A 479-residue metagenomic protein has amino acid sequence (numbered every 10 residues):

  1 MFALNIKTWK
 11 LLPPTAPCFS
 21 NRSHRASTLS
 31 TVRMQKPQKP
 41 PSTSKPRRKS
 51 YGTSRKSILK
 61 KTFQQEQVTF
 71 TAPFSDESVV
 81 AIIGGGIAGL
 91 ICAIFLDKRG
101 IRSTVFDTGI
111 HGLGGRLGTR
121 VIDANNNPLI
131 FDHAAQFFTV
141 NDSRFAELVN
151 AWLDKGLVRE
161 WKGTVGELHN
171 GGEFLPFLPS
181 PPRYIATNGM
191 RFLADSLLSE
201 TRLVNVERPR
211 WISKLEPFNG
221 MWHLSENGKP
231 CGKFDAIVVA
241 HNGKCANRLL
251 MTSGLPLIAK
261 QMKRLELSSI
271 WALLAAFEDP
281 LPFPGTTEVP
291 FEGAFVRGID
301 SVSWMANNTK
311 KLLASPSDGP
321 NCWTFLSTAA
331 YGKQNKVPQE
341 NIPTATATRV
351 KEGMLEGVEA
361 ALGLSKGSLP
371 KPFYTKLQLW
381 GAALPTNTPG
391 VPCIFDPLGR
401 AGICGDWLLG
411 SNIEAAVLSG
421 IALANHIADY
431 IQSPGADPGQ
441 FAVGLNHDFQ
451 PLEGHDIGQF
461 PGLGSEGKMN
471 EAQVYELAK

Functional and structural regions predicted by a protein language model:
F2-V80, K98, Q450-K479: Extreme N-terminal leader/targeting segments of oxidoreductases
A81, D97-D123: Glycine-rich FAD pyrophosphate-binding loop
F137-N141, E173-S199, N341-G353: Short beta-strand to alpha-helix junction loop
R208-W222: A conserved short coil-to-beta-strand element within the FAD-binding core of flavoproteins
N227-A236: Core beta-strand elements of the Rossmann-like FAD/NAD(P) dinucleotide-binding domain in flavoenzyme oxidoreductases
V239-L257: Flavin (primarily FAD) binding-site architecture
P280-L281, G298, K310-G381: Flavin-binding catalytic cores
L313-S317, Y374-W407: FAD-binding beta-loop-beta segment adjacent to the flavin cofactor pocket
